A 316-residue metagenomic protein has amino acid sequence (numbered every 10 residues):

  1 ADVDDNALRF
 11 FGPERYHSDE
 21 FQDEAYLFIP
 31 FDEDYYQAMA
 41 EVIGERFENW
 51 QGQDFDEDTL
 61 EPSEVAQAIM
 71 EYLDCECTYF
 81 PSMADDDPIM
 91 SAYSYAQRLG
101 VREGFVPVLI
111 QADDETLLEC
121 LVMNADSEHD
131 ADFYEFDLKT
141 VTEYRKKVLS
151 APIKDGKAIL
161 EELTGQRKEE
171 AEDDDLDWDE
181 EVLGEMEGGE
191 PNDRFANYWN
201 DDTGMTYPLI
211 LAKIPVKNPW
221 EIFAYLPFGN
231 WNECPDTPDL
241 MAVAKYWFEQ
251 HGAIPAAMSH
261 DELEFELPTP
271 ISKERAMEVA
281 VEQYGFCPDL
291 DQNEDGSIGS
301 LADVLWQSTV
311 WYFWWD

Functional and structural regions predicted by a protein language model:
D2, R9-P13, W311-D316: Short, extreme N-terminal segment that most often corresponds to the first beta-strand
L8, L209, F223, L263 (+1 more regions): A broad, low-specificity signal marking well-ordered, structured residues that form hydrophobic/aromatic
F10-P219: Extended, low-hydrophobicity segments enriched in charged/polar residues
S82-I89, C234-T237, K273: Generic detection of long, well-ordered alpha-helical segments
G100-E103, D202-Y207, F248, M258 (+1 more regions): A generic structural signal for short, non-catalytic loop/turn and secondary-structure boundary residues
F105, G252-A253: Short aromatic/hydrophobic-glycine micro-motifs
Y198-Y246: Surface-exposed, low-hydrophobicity interaction/linker segments
P238-M241, K245, E249, P255 (+1 more regions): Alpha-helical oligomerization segments
